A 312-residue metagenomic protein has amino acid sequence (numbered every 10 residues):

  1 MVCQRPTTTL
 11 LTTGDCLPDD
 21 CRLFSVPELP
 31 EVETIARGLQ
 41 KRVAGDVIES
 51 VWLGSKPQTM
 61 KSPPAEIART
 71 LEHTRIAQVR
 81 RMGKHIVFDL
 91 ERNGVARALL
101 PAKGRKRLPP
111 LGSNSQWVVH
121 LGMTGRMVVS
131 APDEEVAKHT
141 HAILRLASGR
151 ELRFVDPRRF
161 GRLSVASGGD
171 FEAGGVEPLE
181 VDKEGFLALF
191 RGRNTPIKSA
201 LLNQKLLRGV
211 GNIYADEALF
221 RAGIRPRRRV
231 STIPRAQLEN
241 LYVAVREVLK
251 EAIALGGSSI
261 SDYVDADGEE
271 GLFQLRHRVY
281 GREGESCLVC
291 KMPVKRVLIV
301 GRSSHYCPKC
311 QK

Functional and structural regions predicted by a protein language model:
T12-K312: Structured catalytic/nucleic-acid-binding cores of DNA maintenance enzymes
